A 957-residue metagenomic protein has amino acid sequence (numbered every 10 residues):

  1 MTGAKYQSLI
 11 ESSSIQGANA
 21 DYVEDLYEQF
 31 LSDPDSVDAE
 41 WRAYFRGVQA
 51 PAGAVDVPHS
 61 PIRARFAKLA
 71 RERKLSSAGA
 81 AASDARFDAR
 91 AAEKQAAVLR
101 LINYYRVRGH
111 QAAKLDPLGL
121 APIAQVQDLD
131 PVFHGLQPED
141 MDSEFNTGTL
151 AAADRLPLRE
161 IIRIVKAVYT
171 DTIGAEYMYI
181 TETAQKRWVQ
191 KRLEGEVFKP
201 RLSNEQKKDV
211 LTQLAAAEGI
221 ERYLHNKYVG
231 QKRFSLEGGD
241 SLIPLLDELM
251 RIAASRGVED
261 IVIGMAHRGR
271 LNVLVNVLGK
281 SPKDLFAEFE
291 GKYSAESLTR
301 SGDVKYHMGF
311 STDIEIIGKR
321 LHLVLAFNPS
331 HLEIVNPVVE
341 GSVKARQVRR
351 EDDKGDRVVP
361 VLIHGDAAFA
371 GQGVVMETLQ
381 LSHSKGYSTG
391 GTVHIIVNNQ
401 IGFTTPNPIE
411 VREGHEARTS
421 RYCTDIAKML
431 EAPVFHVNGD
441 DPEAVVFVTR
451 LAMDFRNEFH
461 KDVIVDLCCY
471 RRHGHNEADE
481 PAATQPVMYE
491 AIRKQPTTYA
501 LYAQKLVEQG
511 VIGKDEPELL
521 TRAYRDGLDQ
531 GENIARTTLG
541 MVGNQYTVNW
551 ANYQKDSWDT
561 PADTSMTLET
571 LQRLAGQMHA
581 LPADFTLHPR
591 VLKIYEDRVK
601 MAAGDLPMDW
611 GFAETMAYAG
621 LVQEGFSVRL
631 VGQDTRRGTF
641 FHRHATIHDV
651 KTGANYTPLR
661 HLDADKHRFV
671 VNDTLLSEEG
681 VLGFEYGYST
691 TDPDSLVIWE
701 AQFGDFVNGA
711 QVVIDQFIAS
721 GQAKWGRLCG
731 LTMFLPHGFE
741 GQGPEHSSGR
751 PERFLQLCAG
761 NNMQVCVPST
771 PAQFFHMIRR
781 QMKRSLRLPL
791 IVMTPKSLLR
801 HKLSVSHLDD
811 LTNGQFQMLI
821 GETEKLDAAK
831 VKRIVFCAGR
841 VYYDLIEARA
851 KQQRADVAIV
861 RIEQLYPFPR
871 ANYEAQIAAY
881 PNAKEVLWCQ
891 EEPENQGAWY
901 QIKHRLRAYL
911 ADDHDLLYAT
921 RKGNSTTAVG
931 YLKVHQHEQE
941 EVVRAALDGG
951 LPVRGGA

Functional and structural regions predicted by a protein language model:
T2, L9-P51, V55: Subset of Sec-pathway N-terminal targeting signals
T2-Q7, Q16, T389-K514, R727-G730 (+3 more regions): Thiamine diphosphate
V48-L242, V258: Extended, charge-enriched "interface" segments that sit outside catalytic cores
L101-P117, P244, E248-V277, H364-S384 (+6 more regions): Conserved phosphate/anionic-ligand binding catalytic regions in large, soluble enzymes, centered on
Y105-R108, A112-I164, T172, S281 (+5 more regions): Glycine/aspartate-rich loop-and-adjacent alpha/beta segment that forms the canonical ThDP
F198-I220, G291-E340, K344-E351, P658 (+2 more regions): Active-site cores of enzymes that catalyze phosphoryl transfer or operate on phosphate-rich substrates
E259-F435, F640-D692: Cofactor-binding active-site loop characterized by glycine-rich and histidine/acidic residues
T498-Y499, Q509, G513-V628: Hard-cation-handling environments
